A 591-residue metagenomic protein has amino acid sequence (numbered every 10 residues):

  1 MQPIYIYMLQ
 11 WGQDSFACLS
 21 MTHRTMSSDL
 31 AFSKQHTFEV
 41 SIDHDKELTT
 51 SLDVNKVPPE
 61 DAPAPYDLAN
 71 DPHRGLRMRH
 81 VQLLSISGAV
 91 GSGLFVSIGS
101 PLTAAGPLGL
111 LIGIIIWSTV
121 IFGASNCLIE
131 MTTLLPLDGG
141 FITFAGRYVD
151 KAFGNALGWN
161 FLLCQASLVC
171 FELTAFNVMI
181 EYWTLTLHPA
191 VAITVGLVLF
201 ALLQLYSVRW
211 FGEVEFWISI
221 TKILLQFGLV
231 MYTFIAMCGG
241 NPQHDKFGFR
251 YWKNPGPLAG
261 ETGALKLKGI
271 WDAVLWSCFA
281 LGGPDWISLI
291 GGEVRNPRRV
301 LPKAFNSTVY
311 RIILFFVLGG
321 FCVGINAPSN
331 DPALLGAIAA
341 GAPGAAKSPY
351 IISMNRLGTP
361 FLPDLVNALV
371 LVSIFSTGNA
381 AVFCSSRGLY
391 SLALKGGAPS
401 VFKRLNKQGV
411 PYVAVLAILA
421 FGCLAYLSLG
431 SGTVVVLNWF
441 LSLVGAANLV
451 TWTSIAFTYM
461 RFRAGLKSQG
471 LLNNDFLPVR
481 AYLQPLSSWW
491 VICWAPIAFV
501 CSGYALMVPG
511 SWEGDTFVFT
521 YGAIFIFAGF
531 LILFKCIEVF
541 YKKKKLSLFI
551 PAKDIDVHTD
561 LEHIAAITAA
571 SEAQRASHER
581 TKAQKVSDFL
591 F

Functional and structural regions predicted by a protein language model:
I4, M8-G99, T103-L108, I121-F122 (+2 more regions): Membrane-interface "cap" regions at the ends of multi-pass membrane proteins
A69-D71, T184-L187, I220-L362: Helix-loop-helix junctions that connect adjacent transmembrane segments in multi-pass membrane transporters
P72-L76, L83, L94-P189: Extracellular loop-to-transmembrane helix junctions
M78, A166, A190-T194, R295-R298 (+6 more regions): Loop-to-transmembrane helix boundary motifs in multi-pass membrane proteins
L137, N160-L173, L281-E293, P360-S400 (+2 more regions): Membrane-helix boundary/coupling elements in multi-pass transport proteins
T143-A145, D150, A304, Y310-N379 (+1 more regions): TM-loop-TM module centered on a large, flexible mid-protein loop between adjacent transmembrane helices in multi-pass
V191-K253, G282, F305-I313, L441-S454 (+1 more regions): Membrane-interface loop-to-helix entry segments
R404-G409, W452-T520, K543-K553: C-terminal membrane-solvent junction of multi-pass transporters and transport-like membrane proteins
